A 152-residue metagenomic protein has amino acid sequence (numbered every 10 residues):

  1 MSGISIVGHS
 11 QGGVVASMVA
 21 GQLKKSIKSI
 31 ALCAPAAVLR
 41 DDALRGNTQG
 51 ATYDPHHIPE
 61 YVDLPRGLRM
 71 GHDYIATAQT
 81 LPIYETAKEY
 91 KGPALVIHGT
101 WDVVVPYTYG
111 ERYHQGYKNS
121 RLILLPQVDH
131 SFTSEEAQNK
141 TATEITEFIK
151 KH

Functional and structural regions predicted by a protein language model:
M1-S2, H152: Glycine-rich phosphate-binding loop signature in dinucleotide/nucleotide-binding domains
G3-S5, G21, S26-R112, G116-L124 (+2 more regions): The alpha/beta-hydrolase serine catalytic core
G8-G12, A16: Gly/Ala-rich beta-loop-alpha elbow adjacent to hydrolase catalytic centers
